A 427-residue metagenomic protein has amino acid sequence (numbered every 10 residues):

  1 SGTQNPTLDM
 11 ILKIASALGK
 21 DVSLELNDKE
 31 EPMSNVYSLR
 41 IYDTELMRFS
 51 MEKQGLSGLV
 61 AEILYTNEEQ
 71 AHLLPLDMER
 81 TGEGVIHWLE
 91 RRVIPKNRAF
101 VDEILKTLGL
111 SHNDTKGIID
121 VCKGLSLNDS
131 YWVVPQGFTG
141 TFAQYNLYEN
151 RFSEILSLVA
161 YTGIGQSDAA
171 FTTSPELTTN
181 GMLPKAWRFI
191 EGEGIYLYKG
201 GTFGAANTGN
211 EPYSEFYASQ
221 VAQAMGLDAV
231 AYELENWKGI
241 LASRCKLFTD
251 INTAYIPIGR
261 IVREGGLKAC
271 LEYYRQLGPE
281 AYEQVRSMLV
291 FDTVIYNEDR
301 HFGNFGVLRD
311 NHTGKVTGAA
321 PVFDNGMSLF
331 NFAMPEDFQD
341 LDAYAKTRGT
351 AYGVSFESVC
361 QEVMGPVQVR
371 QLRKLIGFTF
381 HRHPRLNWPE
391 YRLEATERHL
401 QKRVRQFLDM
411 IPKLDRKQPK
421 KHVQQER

Functional and structural regions predicted by a protein language model:
S1-P6: Recognition helix of helix-turn-helix/homeodomain-like DNA-binding domains that insert into the DNA major groove
L8-D9, F216: Residue-level marker for well-ordered alpha-helical positions
M10-A15: Hydrophobic micro-packing sites on short alpha-helices
G19-E31: Short C-terminal boundary/hinge segments that cap the last helix of small helical domains
V22-L24, C245, F305: A structural signal for short, well-ordered beta-strand segments
K29-V290, V294-Y296, L308-R427: Phosphate/dinucleotide-binding and metal-coordinating scaffold of catalytic cores in nucleotide-dependent enzymes
H301, G306-L308: Conserved protein-kinase catalytic-loop segment immediately C-terminal to the catalytic Asp of the HRD motif
